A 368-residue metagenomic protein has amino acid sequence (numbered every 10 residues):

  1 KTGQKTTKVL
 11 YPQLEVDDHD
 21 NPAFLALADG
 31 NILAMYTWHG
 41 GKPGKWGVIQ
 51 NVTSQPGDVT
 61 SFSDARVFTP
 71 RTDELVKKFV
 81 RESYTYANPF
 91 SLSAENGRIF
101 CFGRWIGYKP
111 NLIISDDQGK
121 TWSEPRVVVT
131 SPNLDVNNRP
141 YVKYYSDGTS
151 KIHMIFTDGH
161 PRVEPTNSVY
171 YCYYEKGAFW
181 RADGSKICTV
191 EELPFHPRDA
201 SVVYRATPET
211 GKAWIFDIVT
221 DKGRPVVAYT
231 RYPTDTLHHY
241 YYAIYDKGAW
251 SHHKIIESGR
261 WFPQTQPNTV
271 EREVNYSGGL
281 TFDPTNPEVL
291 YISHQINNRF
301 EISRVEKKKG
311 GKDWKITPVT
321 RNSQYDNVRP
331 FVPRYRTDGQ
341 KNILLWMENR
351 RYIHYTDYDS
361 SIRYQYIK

Functional and structural regions predicted by a protein language model:
K1-K368: Extracellular, repeat-based ectodomains that mediate carbohydrate processing or recognition
